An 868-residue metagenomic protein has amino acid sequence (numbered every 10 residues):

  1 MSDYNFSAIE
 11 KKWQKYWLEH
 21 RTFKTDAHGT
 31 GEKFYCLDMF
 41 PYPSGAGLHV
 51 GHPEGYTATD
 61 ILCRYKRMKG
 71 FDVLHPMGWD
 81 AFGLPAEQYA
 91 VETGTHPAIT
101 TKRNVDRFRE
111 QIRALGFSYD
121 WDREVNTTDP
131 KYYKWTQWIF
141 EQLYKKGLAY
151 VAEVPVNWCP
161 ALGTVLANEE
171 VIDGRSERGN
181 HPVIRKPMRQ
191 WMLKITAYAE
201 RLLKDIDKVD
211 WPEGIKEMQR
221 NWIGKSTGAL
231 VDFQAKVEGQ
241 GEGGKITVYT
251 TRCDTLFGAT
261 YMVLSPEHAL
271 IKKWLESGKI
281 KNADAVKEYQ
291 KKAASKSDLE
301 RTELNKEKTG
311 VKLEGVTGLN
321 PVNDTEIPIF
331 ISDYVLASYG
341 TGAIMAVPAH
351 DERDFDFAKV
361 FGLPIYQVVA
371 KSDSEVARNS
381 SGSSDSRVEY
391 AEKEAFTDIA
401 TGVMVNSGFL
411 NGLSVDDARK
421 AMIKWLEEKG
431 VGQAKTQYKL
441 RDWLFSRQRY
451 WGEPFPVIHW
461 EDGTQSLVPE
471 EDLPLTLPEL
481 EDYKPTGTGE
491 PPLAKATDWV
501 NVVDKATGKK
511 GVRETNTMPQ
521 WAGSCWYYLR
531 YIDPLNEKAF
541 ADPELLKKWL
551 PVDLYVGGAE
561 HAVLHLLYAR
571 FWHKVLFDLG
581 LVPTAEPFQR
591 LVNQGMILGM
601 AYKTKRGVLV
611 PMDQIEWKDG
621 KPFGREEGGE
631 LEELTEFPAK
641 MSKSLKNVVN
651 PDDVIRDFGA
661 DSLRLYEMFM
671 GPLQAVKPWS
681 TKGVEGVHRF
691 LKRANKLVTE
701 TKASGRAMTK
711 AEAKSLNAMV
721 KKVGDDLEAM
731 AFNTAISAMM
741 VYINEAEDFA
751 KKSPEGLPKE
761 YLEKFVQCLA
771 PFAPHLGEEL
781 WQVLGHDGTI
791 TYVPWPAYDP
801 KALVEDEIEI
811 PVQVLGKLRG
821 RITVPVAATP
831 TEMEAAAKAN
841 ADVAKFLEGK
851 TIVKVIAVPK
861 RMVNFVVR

Functional and structural regions predicted by a protein language model:
M1-L37, R67-P76, T100-R109, W211 (+2 more regions): Conserved oxyanion/phosphate-binding beta-strand-loop segments in alpha/beta enzyme cores
S2-Q14, V50, W135-A370, T488-P492 (+5 more regions): NTP-handling and nucleic-acid-processing catalytic cores
D3, K12, Y16-H20, E92-I246 (+11 more regions): Residue patterns forming the tRNA-binding/recognition surfaces of aminoacyl-tRNA synthetases and related DALR
Y4, K225-L230, A370-E375, E389-K424 (+9 more regions): Long, charged, mostly alpha-helical binding arms that flank functional sites
D26-T95, T101, E124-I139, T250-T251 (+2 more regions): N-terminal catalytic cores of NTP/NDP-binding nucleotidyl/phosphoryl-transfer enzymes
D80, E141, K145-W158, A434-G463 (+5 more regions): Helix-rich, typically C-terminal accessory recognition domains appended to large enzymatic cores
G214-V237, G241-T247, K296-T325, I329-F330 (+10 more regions): Flexible, glycine/threonine-enriched loop-and-boundary segments that flank and lead into catalytic domains of large
I246-H268, W443, R449-W451, F455 (+3 more regions): Conserved phosphate/anionic-ligand binding catalytic regions in large, soluble enzymes, centered on
